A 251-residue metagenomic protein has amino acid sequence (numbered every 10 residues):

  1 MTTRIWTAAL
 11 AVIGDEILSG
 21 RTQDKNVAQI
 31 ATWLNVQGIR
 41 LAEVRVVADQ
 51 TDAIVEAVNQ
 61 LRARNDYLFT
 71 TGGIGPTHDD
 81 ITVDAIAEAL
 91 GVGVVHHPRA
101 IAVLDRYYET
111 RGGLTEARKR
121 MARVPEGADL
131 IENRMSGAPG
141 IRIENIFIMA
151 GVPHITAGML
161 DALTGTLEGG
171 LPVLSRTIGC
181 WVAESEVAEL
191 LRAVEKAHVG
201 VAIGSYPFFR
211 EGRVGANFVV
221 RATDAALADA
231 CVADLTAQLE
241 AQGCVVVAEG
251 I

Functional and structural regions predicted by a protein language model:
T2-V44, A48-D49, D229: Glycine-rich phosphate/diphosphate-binding loop of Rossmann-like nucleotide-binding domains
I5-A8, R64-N65, P125-G127, S136-A138 (+3 more regions): Short coil/turn connectors at secondary-structure junctions
I13-D15, T70-H78, A150-G151, Y206 (+1 more regions): Glycine-rich beta-strand-to-loop/alpha-helix junction loops that act as flexible
A28-I81, I86-E88: N-terminal small/polar loop signature for handling phosphorylated ligands or for N-terminal nucleophile
V46-D49, R99, K119, V182: Short beta->alpha linker loops
A53-N59, D80-G170: Proline/glycine-rich low-complexity loops and linkers
N145-Q238: An accessory alpha-helical subdomain
Q238-I251: Conserved short beta-strand edge segments in small beta-sheet-based binding/regulatory domains
